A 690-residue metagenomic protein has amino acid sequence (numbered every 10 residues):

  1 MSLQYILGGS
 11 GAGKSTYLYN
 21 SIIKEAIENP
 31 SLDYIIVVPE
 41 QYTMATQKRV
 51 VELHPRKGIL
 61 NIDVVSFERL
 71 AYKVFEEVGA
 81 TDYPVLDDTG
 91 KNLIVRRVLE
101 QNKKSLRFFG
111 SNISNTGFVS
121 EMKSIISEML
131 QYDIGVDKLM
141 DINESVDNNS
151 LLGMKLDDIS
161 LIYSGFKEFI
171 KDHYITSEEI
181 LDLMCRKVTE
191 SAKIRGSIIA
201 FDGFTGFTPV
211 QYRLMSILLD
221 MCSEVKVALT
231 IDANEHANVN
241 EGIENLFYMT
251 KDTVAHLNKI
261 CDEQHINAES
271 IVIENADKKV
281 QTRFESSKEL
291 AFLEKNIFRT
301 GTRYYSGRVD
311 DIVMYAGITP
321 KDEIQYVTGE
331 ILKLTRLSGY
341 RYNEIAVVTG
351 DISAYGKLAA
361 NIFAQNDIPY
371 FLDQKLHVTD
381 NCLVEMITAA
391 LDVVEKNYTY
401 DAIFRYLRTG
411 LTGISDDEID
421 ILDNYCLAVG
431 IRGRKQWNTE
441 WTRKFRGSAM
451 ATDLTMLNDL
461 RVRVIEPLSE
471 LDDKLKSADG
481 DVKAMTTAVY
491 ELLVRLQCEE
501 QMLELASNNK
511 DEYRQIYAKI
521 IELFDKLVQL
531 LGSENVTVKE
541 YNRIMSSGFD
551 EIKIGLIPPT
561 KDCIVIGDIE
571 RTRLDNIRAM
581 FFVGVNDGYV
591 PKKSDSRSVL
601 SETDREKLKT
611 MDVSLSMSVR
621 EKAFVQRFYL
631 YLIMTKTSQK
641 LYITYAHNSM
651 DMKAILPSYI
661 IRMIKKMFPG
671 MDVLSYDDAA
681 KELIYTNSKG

Functional and structural regions predicted by a protein language model:
S2-I6, K14, Q101-G203, V210 (+2 more regions): Accessory N-terminal region flanking or inserted into the helicase ATPase core in nucleic-acid motor proteins
S2-N61, Y83, M215-S216, K279-G690: Anion-coordinating catalytic cores for phosphoryl-, nucleotidyl-, and glycosidic chemistry
K14-S15, D87-K91, H173-L181, G203 (+5 more regions): Phosphate/oxyanion-binding active-site loops and adjacent basic polyanion-contact surfaces
S31-D141, S150: Conserved P-loop NTPase-based nucleic-acid remodeling module centered on helicase motor cores
I36-V38, V64, A200, E224-L229 (+1 more regions): Structural recognition of the conserved hydrophobic beta-strand(s) that form the central parallel beta-sheet of P-loop
D88-F108, V254-E274, N397-D423: Extended, charge-rich low-complexity interaction segments
S191-R195, I217-C222, M634-K636: Short, conserved loop/helix-junction motifs that constitute active-site signature segments in enzyme catalytic cores
G203-Q281: Extended, H/D-rich, highly charged conserved domains that either
